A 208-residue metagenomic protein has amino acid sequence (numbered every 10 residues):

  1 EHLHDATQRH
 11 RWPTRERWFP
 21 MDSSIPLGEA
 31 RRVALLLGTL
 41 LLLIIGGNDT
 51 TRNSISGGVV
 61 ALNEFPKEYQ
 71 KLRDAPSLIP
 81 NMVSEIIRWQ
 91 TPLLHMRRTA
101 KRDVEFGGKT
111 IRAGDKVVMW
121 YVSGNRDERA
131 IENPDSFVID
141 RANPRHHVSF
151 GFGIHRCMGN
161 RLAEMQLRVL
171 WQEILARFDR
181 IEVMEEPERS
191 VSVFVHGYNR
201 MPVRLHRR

Functional and structural regions predicted by a protein language model:
E1-R208: Cytochrome P450
